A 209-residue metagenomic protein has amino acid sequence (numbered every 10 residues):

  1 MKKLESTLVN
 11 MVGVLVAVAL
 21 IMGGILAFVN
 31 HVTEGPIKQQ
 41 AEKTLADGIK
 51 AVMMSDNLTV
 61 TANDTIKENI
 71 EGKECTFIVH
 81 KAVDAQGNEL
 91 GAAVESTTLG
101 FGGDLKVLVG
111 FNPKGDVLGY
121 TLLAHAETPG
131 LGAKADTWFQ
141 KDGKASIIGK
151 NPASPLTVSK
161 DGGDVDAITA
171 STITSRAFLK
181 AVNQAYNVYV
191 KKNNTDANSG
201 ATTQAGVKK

Functional and structural regions predicted by a protein language model:
K2-K209: Flexible, solvent-exposed loop/hinge segments and secondary-structure transition points
